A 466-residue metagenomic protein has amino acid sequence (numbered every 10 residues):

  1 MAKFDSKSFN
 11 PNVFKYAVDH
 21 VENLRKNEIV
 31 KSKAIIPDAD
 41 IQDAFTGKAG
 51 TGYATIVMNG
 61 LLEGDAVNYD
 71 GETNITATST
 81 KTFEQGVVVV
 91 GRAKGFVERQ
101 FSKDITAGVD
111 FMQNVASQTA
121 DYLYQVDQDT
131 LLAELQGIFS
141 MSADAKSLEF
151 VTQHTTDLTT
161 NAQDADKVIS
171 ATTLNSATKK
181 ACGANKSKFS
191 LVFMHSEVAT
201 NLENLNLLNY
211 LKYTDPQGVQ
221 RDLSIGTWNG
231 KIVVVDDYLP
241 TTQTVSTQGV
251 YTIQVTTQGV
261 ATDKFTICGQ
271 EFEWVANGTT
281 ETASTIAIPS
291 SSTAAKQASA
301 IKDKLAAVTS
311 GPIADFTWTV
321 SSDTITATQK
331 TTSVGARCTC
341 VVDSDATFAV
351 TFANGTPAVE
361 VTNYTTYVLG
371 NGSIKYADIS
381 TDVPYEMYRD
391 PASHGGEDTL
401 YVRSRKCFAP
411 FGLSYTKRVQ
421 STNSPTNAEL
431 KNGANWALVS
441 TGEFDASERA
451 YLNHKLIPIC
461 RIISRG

Functional and structural regions predicted by a protein language model:
M1-V87, Y415-T416, P425, N435 (+1 more regions): N-terminal "assembly arms/tails" that initiate or stabilize quaternary assembly in self-assembling proteins
A2-P11, V361-G466: Extended, compositionally biased alpha-helical segments that mediate assembly or anchoring
I56, K81-S147, C182-V198, A392-G412: Long, contiguous amphipathic alpha-helices that act as assembly "spine/axial" helices in icosahedral shell and virion
S102-K180, I286-P289, A314, T319-S321 (+4 more regions): Alpha-helical scaffold segments that mediate packing/assembly in large oligomeric complexes
M141-G226, K231: Extended, solvent-exposed, turn-rich assembly/linker loops in the middle of proteins
P240-V250, N354-Y367: Low-complexity, Pro/Thr/Ser/Gly/Ala-rich linker/spacer regions in secreted, extracellular modular proteins
V245-D263, G372-A377, Y385: Disulfide-bonded cysteine-rich modules in secreted/extracellular proteins, activating on the conserved Cys frameworks
T252-A349: Extended, beta-strand-rich, solvent-exposed assembly scaffolds of outer structural proteins
